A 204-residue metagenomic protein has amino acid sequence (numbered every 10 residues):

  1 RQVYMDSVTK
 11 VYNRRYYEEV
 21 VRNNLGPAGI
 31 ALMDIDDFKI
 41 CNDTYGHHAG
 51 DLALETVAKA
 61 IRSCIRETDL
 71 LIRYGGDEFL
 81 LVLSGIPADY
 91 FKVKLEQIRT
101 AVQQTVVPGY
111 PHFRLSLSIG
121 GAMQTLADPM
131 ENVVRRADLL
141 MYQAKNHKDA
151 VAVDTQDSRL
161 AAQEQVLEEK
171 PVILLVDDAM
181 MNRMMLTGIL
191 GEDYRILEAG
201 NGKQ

Functional and structural regions predicted by a protein language model:
Y4, N13-G29, D36-R66, I72-G76 (+4 more regions): Conserved long alpha-helical elements within nucleotide-processing catalytic cores of c-di-GMP signaling and class III
N23, E198-Q204: Acidic, metal-coordinating helix/loop segments flanking the phosphotransfer/catalytic sites of two-component signaling
R73, V102-S118: Catalytic core regions of nucleotide second-messenger enzymes
V106, R135-A161: Catalytic/regulatory signature loops of cyclic-dinucleotide turnover enzymes and related class III nucleotidyl cyclases
T155-L174: Disordered, acidic interdomain junction associated with two-component signaling
D177: Conserved acidic carboxylate
M180-E198: Two-component/phosphorelay signaling modules centered on CheY-like receiver
